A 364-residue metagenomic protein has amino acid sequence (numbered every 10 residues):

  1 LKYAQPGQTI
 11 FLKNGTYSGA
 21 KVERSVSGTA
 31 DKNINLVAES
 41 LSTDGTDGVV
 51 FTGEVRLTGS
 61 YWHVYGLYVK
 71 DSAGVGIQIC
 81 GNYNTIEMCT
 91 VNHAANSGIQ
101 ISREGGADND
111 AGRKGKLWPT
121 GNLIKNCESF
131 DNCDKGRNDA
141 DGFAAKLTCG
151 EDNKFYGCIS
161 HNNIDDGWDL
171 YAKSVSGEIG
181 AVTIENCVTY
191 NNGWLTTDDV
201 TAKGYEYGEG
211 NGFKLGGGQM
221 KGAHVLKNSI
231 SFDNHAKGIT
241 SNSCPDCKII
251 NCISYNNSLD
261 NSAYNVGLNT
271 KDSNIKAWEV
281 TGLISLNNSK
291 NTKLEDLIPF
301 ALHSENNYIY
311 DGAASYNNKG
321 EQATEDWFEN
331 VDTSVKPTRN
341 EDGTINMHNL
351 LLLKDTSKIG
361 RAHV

Functional and structural regions predicted by a protein language model:
K2-Q8: Beta-strand repeat architectures
Q5, V26, D31, G59-S60 (+23 more regions): Parallel beta-helix/beta-solenoid
F11-N14, S18-G76, C133: Right-handed parallel beta-helix/beta-spiral solenoid domain characteristic of secreted/periplasmic
K13, V37-E39, T58, Y65 (+23 more regions): Feature marks extracellular polysaccharide-active and adherence modules
K21-R24, V49-V55, D71-Q78, H93-P119 (+6 more regions): Extracellular beta-strand/beta-solenoid scaffold signature
N84, A145-K146, F213, H348 (+1 more regions): Amphipathic alpha-helical surface "interface" segments used for docking/oligomerization or membrane association within
A107, K271-H363: Acidic, glycine- and Ser/Thr-rich low-complexity intrinsically disordered tracts in extracellular/secreted proteins
